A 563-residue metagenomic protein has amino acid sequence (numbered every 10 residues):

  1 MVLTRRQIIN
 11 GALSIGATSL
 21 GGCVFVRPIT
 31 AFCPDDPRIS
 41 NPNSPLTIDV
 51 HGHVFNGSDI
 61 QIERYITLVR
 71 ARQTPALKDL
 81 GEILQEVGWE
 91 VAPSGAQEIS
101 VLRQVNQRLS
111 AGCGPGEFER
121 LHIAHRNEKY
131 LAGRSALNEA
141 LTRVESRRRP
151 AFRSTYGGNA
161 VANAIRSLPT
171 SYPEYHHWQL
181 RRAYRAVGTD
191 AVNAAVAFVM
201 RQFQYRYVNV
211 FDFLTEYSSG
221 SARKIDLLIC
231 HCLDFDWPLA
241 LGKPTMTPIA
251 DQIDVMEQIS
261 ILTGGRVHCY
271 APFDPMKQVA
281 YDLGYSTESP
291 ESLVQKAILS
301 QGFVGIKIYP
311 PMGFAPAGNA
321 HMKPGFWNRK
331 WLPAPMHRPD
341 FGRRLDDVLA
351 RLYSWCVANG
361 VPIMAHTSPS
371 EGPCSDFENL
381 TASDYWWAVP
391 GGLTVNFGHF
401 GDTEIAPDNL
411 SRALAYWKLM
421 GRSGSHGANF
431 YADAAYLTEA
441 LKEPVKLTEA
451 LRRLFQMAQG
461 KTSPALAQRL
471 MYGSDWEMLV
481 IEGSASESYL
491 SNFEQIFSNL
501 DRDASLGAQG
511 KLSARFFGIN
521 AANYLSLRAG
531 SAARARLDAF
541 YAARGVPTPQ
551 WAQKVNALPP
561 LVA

Functional and structural regions predicted by a protein language model:
M1-V2, Q7-R27: N-terminal export signals
I8-I9, V24-D251: An N-terminally biased module of ancient metal coordination in phosphate/nucleic-acid-related enzymes
P28-P34, T394-A563: H/E-rich (His + Asp/Glu) clusters that bind or coordinate divalent metals
T47-G57, M364-T367, F397-F400: Histidine-centered catalytic micro-motifs
I48-V50, H231, Y270-P272, K307 (+3 more regions): Active-site neighborhood of phospho(di)ester-bond hydrolases with catalytic His/Asp-centered motifs
E216-R223, I253-G265, S292-G302, V357 (+3 more regions): Acidic (Asp/Glu)-rich catalytic clusters
K224-C374, Y436: Active-site gating/metal-coordination segments in enzymes
M246, A280-A297, G318-H321, P373-V389 (+2 more regions): Distinct, well-ordered alpha-helical segments
